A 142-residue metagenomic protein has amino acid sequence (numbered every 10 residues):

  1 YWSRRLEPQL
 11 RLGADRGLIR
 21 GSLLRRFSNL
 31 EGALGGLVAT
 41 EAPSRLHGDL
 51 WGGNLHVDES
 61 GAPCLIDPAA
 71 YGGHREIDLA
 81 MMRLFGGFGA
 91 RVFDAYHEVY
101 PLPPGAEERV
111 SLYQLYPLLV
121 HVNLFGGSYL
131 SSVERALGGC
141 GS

Functional and structural regions predicted by a protein language model:
Y1-R45: An alpha-helical support segment within catalytic cores of ATP-dependent transferases
W2, R11, P43-R45, G52 (+3 more regions): Active-site Asp-x-Gly
A33-L34, L137-S142: Short, mixed-charge aromatic SLiMs
G35, L119-N123: Regular secondary-structure segments
S111-L119: Hydrophobic alpha-helical segments that form the core of small-molecule binding pockets and/or dimer interfaces
